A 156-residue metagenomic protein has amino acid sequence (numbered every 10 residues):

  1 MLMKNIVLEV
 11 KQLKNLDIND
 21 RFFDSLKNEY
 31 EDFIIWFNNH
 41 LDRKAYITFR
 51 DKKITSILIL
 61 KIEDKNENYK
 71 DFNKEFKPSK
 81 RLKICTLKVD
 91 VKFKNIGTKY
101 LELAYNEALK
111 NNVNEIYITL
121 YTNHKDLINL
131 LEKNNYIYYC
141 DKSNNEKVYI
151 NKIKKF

Functional and structural regions predicted by a protein language model:
M1-H40, A45-I47: Short amphipathic alpha-helix that is part of the acyltransferase structural core
R43-T48, I57, T86: Short hydrophobic/aromatic beta-strand element in the GNAT-like acyltransferase core that lines or flanks the acyl-donor
K53-K83: Conserved acyl-donor/pantetheine-binding loop and adjacent beta-alpha core of acyl/acetyltransferases and related
C85-N95, Y121: A short, internal acetyl-CoA/4′-phosphopantetheine-binding micro-motif in the GNAT/acyltransferase core
K94-A108, K133: Conserved acetyl-CoA-binding loop-helix of GNAT-fold acetyltransferases
A108-T122: Conserved GNAT acetyl-CoA-binding A-motif
T119-L120, N135-I150: Conserved catalytic-core motifs of GNAT/GCN5-like acyltransferases
L127-Y136: Conserved active-site tyrosine of GNAT-family acetyltransferases
